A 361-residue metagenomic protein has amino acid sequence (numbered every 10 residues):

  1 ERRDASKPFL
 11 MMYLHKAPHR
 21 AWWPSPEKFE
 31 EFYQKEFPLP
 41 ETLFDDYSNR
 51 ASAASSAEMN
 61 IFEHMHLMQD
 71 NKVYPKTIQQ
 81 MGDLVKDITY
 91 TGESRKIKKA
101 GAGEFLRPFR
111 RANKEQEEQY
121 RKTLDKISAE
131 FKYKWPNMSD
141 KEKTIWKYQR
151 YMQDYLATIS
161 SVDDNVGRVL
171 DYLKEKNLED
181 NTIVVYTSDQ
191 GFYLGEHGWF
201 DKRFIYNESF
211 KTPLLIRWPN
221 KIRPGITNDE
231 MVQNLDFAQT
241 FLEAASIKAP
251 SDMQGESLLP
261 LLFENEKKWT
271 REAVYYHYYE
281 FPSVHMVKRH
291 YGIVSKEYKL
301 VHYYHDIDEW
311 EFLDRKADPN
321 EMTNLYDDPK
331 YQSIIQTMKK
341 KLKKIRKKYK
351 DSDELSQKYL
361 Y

Functional and structural regions predicted by a protein language model:
E1-K7, M12-N181, V185-M231, A244-I247 (+3 more regions): Active-site-proximal cap/lid insertion segments
P8, A21, Q190-E196, Q233-A238 (+6 more regions): C-terminal cap/loop subdomain of S1 sulfatases and analogous C-terminal strand-loop tails that border
S161-N165, D236, T337, K341: Charged catalytic carboxylate motif
D318: Intrinsically disordered, low-complexity polar regions and short flexible loop motifs
E321-L325: Carboxylate-dense, calcium-coordinating segments in secreted/extracellular and ER-lumen proteins
